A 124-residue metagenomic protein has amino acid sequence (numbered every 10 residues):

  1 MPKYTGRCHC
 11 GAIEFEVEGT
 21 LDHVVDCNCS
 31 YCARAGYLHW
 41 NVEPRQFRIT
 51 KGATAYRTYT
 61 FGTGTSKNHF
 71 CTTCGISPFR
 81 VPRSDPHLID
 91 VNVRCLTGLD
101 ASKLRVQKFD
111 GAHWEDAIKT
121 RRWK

Functional and structural regions predicted by a protein language model:
M1-K124: A short Gly-Trp-Pro
